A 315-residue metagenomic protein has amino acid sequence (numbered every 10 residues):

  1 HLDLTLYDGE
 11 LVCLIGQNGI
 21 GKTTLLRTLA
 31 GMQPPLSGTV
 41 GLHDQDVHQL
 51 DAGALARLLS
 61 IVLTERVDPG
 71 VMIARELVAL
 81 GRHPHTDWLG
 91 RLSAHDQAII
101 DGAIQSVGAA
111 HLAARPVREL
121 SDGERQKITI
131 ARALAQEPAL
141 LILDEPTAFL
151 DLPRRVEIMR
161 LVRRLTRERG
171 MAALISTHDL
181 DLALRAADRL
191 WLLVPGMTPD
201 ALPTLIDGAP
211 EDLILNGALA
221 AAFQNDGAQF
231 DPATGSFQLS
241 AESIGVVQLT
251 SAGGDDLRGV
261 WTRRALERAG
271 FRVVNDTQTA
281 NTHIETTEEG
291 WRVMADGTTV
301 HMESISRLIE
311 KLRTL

Functional and structural regions predicted by a protein language model:
I15-Q17: The feature captures the beta-strand-to-loop junction immediately N-terminal to the Walker
A30: Helix-to-loop junction immediately C-terminal to a conserved catalytic motif
G38-D46, L55: Conserved ABC transporter NBD signature motif
A79, A94-L112: Conserved ABC ATPase "signature" region
P116-L120, E124: Conserved ABC ATPase signature
E137: Conserved catalytic motifs of ABC-family nucleotide-binding domains
L141-D144: Catalytic Walker B motif of ABC-type/P-loop ATPase nucleotide-binding domains
